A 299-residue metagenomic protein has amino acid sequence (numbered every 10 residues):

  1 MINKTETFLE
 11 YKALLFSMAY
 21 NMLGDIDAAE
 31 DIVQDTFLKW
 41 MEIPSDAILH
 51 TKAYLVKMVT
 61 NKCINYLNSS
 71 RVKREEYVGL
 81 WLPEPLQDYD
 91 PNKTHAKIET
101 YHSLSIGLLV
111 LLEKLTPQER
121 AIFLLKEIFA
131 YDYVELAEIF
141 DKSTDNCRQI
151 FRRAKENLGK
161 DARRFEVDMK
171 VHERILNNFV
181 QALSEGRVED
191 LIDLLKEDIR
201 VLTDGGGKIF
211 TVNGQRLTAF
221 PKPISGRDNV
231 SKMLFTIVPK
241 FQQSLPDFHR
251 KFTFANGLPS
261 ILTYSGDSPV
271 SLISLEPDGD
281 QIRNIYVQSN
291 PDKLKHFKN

Functional and structural regions predicted by a protein language model:
I2-E6, E10-D27, Q34-L38, D46-A53 (+8 more regions): C-terminal and inter-domain tail/linker signature
